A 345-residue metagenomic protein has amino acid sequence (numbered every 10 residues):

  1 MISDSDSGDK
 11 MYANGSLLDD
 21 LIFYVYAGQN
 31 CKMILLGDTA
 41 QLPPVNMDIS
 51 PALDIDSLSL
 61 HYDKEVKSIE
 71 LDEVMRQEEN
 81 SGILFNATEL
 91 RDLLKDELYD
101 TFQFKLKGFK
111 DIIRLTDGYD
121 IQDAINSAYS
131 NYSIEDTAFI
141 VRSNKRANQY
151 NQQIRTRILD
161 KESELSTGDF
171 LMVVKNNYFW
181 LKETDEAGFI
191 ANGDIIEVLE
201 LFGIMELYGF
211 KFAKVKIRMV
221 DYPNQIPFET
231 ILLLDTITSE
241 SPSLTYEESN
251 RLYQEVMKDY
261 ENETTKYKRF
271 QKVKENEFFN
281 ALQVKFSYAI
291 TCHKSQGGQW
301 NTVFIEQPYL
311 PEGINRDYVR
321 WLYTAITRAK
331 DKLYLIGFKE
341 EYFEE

Functional and structural regions predicted by a protein language model:
M1-I22, K32-Q41: SF2 helicase catalytic motif II
M11, I140, H293: Conserved phosphate/pyrophosphate-binding and hydrolysis machinery centered on Walker-type P-loop NTPases, extending
N14-L18, I121, Y288, Y318: Amphipathic coiled-coil/heptad-repeat helices and related helical stalk/stem segments that mediate oligomerization
V25-C31, T39-N192, E197, G203-L244: Conserved helicase motor core of P-loop NTPases
G28-I34, K332-Y334: Loop/turn-to-beta-strand initiation segments
L36-G37, V141, Q307, G337: Short beta-strand/turn micro-motifs composed of small residues that flank or help shape donor/cofactor-binding pockets
L207-E345: C-terminal accessory regions
